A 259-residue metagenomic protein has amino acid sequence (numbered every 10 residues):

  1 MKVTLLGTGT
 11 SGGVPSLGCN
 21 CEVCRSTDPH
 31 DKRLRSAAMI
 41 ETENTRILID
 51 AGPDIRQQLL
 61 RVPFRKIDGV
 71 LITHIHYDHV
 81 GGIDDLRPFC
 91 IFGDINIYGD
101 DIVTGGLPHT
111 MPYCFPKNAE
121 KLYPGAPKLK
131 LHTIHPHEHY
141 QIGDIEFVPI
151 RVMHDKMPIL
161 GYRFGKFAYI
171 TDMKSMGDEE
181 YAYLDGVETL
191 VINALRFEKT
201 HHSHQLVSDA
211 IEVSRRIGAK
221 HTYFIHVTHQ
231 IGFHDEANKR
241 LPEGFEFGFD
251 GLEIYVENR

Functional and structural regions predicted by a protein language model:
M1-I170, E179, E236-N258: Binuclear metal-dependent hydrolase catalytic cores
S175-N258: Cap/insert and terminal regions of metallo-dependent hydrolase folds
